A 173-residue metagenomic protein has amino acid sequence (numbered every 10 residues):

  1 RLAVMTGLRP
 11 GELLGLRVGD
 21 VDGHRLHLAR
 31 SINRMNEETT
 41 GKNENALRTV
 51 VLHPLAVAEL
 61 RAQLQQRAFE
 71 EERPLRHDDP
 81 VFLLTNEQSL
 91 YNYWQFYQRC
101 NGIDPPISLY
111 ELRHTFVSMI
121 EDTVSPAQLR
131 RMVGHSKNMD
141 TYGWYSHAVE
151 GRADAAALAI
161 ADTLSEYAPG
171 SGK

Functional and structural regions predicted by a protein language model:
R1, M5-E12, F96, E111-K137 (+2 more regions): C-terminal catalytic core of tyrosine-transesterase DNA break-rejoin enzymes
R1-L16, N45-A46, L55, R76-H77: Basic, Lys/Arg- and aromatic-enriched nucleic-acid-binding interface segment
G15, G23, H147: Phosphate-coordinating loops and pocket residues in cytosolic domains that bind phosphorylated ligands
R30-S31, H53-D104: Active-site/catalytic core of tyrosine-dependent DNA strand-transfer enzymes
N36-T49, P54-A56, A62, Q66-R76 (+3 more regions): C-terminal secondary-structure termini that scaffold catalytic or DNA-interacting sites
E38-L47, P80-N86, I103-E111, I120 (+1 more regions): Short, contiguous acidic/charged loop-to-helix segments that flank catalytic cores in large enzymes
L90, S108-L109, Q128-H135, A157-I160: Recognition helices and adjacent regulatory flanks at domain boundaries
